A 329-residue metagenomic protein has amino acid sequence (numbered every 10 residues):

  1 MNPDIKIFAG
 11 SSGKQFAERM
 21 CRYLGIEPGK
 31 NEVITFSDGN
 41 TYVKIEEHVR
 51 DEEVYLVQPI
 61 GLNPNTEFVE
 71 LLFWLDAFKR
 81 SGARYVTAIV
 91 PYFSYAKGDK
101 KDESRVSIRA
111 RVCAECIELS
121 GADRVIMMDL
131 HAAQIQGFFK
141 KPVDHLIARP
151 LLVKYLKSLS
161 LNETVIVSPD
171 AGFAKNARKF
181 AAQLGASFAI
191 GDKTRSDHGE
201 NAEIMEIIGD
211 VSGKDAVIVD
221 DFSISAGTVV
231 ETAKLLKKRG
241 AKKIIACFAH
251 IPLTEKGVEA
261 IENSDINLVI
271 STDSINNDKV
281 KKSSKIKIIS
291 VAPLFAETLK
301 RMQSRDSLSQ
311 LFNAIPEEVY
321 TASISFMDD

Functional and structural regions predicted by a protein language model:
M1-D329: PRPP-associated nucleotide enzymes
